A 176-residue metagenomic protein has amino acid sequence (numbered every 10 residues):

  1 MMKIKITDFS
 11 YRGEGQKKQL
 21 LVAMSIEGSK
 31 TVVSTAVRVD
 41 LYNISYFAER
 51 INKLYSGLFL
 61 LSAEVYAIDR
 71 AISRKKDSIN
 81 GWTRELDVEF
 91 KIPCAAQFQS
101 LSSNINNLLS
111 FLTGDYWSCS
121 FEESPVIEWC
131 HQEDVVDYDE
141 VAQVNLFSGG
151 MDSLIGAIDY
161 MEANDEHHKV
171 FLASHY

Functional and structural regions predicted by a protein language model:
M1-N145, A157-H168, A173-Y176: RNA-binding accessory domains that recognize and position tRNA/RNA substrates
N145-M151: Short, glycine-rich nucleotide/cofactor-binding loops
D152-G156: Hydrophobic positions on the alpha1 helix immediately C-terminal to the Walker A/P-loop
